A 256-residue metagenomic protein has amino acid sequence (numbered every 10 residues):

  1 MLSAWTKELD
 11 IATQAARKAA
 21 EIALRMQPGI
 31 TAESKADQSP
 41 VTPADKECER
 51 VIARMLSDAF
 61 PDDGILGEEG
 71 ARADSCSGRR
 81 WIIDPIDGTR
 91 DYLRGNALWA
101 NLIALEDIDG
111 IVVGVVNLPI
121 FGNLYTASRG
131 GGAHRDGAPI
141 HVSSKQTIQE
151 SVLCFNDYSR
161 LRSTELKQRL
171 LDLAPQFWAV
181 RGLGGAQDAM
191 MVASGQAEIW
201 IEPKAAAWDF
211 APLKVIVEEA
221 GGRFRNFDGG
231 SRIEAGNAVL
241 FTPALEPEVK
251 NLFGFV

Functional and structural regions predicted by a protein language model:
M1-I86: N-terminal subdomain of lithium-sensitive/metallo-dependent phosphomonoesterases centered on the IMPase/IPPase/PAP
A19, A23, D45, L56 (+7 more regions): Residue-level signal for inorganic ion chemistry
P28, A97-W99, I120-F121, R129-G130 (+4 more regions): A generic "binding-loop/recognition-motif" signal
A32-E33, S57, R72-D74, V116 (+3 more regions): Short secondary-structure boundary/capping segments
K46, R50, E69, P85-G88 (+6 more regions): Generic detector of well-ordered alpha-helical packing
S75-H134: DPxDG-like acidic metal-binding loop motif
R135-P139: A structural micro-motif at secondary-structure boundaries
H141-V256: An extended, acidic
